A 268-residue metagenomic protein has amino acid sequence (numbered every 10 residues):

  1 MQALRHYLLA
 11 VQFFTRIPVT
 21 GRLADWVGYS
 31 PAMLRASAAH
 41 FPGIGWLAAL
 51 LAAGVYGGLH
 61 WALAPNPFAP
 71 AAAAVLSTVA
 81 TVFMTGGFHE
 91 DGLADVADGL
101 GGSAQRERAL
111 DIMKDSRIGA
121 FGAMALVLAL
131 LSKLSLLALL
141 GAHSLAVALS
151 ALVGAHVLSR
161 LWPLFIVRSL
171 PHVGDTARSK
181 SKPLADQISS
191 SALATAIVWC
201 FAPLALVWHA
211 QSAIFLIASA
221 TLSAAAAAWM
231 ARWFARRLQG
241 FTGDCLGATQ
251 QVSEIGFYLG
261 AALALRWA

Functional and structural regions predicted by a protein language model:
M1-G86, A94, L100, A104-R108 (+1 more regions): Hydrophobic alpha-helical transmembrane segments
D91: Glycine/small-residue-rich loop that forms an oxyanion/phosphate-binding "nest" at active or ligand-binding sites
